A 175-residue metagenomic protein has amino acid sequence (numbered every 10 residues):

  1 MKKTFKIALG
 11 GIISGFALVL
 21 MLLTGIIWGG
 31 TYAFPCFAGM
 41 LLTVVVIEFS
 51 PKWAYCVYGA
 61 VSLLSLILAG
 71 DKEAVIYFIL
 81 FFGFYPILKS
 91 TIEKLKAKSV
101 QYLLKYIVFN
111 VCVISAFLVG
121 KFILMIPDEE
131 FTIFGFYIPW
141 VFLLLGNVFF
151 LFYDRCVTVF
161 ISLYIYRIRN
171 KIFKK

Functional and structural regions predicted by a protein language model:
M1-W53: Hydrophobic transmembrane alpha-helices
K3, F136-K175: Alpha-helical transmembrane segments and their cytosolic interface
I7-I12, A33, Y55-G59, V75-I76 (+3 more regions): Hydrophobic alpha-helical transmembrane segments
L22-T31, S62-T91: Interfacial aromatic-anchored transmembrane helix boundaries in multi-pass membrane proteins
A38, V57-S65, F81-F82, K105-F109: Transmembrane alpha-helical core residues of multi-pass small-molecule transporters, especially secondary transporters
D71, Y106-I123, N147, L151 (+1 more regions): Mid-bilayer segments of alpha-helical transmembrane spans in multi-pass integral membrane proteins that mediate
I79-I114, L118: Short helix-perturbing small/polar motifs within transmembrane alpha-helices
F122-Y137: Membrane-interface helix termini and inter-helical loops of multi-pass transporters
